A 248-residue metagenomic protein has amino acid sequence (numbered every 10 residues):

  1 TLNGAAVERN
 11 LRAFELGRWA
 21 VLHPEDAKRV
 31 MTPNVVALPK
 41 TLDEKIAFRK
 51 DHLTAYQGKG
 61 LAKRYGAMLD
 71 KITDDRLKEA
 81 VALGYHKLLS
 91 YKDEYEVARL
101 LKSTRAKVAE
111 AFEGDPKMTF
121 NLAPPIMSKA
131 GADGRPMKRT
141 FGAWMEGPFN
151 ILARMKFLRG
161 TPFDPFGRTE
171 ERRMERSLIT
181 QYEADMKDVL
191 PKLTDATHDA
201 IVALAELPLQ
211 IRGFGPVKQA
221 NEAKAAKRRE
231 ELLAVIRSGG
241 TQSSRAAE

Functional and structural regions predicted by a protein language model:
L2-E248: Active-site loops and adjacent core secondary-structure elements that bind or stabilize anionic groups
